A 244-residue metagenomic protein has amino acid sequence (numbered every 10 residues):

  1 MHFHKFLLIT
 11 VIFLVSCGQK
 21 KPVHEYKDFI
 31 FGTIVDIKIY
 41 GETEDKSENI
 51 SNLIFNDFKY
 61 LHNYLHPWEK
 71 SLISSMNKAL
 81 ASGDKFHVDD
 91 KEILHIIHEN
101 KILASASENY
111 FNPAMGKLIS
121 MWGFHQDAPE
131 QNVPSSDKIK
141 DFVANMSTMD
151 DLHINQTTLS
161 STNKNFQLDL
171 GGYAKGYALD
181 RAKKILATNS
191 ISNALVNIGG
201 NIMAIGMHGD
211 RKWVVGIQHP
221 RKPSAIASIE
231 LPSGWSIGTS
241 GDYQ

Functional and structural regions predicted by a protein language model:
H2-F6, S16-Q244: Mature catalytic core of soluble alpha/beta enzymes
I12-F13: Short, linear, compositionally biased motifs with a strong N-terminal bias
